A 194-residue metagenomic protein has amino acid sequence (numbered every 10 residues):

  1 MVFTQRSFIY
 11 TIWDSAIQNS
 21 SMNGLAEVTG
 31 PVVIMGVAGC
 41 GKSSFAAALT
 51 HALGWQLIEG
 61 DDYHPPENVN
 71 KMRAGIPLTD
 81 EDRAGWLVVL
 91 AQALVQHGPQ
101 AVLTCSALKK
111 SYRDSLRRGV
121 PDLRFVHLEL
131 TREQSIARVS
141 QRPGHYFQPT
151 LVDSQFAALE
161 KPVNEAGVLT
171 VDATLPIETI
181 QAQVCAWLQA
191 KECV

Functional and structural regions predicted by a protein language model:
V2-T29: Extreme N-terminal, non-catalytic leader segments that precede Walker-type/kinase nucleotide-binding cores
I34: Hydrophobic anchor at the beta1->P-loop junction of P-loop NTPases
V37: P-loop (Walker A) phosphate-binding loop of NTP-binding proteins
K42: Conserved lysine of the Walker
A47-V89: Conserved substrate/cofactor phosphate-moiety recognition/catalytic segment in nucleotide-dependent phosphotransferases
E81-V120, L128: Glycine-rich phosphate-binding loop used to anchor ATP phosphates in small-molecule kinases, encompassing both
V120-R138: Conserved phosphate-donor/acceptor-positioning beta-strand/loop module used by diverse small-molecule
Q141-C185: Small-molecule kinase domains that catalyze NTP-dependent phosphoryl transfer to phosphate-bearing small molecules
